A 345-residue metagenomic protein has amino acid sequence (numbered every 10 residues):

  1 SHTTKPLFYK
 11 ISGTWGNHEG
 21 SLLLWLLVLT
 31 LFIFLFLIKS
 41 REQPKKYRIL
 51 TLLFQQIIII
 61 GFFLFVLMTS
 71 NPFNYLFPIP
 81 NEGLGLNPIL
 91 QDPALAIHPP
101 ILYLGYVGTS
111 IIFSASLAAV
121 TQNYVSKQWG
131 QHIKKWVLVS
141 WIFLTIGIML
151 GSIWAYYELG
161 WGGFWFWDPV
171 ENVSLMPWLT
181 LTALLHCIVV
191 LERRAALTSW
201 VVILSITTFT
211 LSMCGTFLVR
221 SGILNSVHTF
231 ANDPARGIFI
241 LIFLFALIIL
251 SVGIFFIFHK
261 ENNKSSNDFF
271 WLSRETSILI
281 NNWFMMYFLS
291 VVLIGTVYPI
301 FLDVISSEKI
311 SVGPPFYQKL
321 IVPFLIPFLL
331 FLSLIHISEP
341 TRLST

Functional and structural regions predicted by a protein language model:
S1, E19, L23-L26, T30 (+5 more regions): Transmembrane-helix bundle segments that line or gate the permeation/cavity pathway in multi-pass membrane proteins
S1-E19, N71-P99, V125-S126, L150-V173 (+4 more regions): Membrane-interface interhelical loops and short amphipathic "cap" helices that link adjacent transmembrane segments
L7-F8, N17-F77, G83, A96 (+1 more regions): Mature extracytoplasmic enzyme cores
S21-I33, L102-S116, S174-I188, F239-K260 (+2 more regions): Hydrophobic cores of alpha-helical transmembrane segments in multi-pass inner/ER membrane proteins, independent
I38-I60, T121-I142, V190-I206, P234-I238 (+1 more regions): Membrane-interfacial loop-to-helix junctions in multi-pass inner-membrane proteins
I58-M68, S140-M149, T208-G215, S277-Y298: Alpha-helical transmembrane segments of multi-pass integral membrane proteins
F73-N74, I79-P80, L104-N123, L181-H186 (+4 more regions): Juxtamembrane interface elements at the cytosolic ends of transmembrane helices in multi-pass membrane proteins
I335, E339-T345: Single conserved hydrophobic/aromatic residue that forms the stacking wall/gate of nucleotide- or nucleobase-binding
